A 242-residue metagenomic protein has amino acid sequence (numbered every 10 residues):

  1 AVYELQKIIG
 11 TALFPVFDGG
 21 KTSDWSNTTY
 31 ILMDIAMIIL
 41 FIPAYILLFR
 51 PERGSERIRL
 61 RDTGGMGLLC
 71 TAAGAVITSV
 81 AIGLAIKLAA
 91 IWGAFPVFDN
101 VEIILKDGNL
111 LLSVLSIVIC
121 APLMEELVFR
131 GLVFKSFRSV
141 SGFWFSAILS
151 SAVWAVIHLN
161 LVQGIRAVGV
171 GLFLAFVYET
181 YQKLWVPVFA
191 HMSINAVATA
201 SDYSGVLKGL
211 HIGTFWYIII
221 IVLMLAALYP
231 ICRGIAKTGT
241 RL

Functional and structural regions predicted by a protein language model:
A1-F49, I218: Alpha-helical transmembrane segments in multi-pass membrane proteins
L5-A12, S151, V162-I219: Functionally important transmembrane alpha-helices
F17-N27, R53-A121, S139: Juxtamembrane helix-loop-helix connectors linking adjacent transmembrane helices in multi-pass membrane enzymes
I31-L32, L68-A73, L111-L115, W144-L149 (+4 more regions): Hydrophobic alpha-helical transmembrane segments
F49-G54, Y229-L242: Membrane-interface capping segments at transmembrane-helix boundaries
M124-L149, F176-K183: Membrane-interface helix/loop boundary segments of multi-pass membrane proteins
F143-H158, M192: Small-polar-interrupted transmembrane alpha-helices in polytopic inner-membrane proteins
T214-P230: Small-residue-rich transmembrane alpha-helices that serve as helix-helix interface/gating elements in multipass
